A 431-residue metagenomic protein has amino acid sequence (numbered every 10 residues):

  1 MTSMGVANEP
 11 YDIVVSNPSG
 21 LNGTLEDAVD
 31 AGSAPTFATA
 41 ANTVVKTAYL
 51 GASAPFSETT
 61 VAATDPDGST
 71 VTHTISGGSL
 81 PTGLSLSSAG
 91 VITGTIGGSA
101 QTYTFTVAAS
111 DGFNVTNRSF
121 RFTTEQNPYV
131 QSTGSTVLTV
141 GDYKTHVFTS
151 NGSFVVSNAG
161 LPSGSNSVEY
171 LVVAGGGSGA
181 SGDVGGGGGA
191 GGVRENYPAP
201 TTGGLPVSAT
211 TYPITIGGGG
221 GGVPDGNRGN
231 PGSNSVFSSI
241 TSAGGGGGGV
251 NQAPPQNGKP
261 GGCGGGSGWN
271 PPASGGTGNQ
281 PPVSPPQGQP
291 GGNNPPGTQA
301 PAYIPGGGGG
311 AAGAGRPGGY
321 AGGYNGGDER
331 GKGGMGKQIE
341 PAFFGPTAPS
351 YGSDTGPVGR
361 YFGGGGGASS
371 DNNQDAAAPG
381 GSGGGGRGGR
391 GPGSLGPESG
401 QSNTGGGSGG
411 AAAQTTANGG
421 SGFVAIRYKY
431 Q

Functional and structural regions predicted by a protein language model:
M1, G78-G97, F105-T106: Strand-loop-strand motifs at the edges of beta-sheets in extracellular beta-sandwich domains
M4-P10, S16-P18, G23, D30-A34 (+2 more regions): Glycine-biased low-complexity/repetitive sequence motifs
A34-V71: Extracellular ectodomain surface segments
T36-G51, G78-S79, S132-G141, S150: Short, solvent-exposed loop/edge segments of extracellular or virion-exposed proteins
A38-A40, T70-T72, V91, I96 (+1 more regions): Surface-exposed, low-helix, low-complexity loop/repeat segments of extracellular attachment proteins
F56, T60, T64-A89, F120-F122: Surface-exposed or secretory-pathway low-complexity segments enriched in glycine-proline and Ser/Thr/acidic residues
A62-A63, I96, A109: Hydrophobic beta-strand positions in extracellular immunoglobulin-like domains
